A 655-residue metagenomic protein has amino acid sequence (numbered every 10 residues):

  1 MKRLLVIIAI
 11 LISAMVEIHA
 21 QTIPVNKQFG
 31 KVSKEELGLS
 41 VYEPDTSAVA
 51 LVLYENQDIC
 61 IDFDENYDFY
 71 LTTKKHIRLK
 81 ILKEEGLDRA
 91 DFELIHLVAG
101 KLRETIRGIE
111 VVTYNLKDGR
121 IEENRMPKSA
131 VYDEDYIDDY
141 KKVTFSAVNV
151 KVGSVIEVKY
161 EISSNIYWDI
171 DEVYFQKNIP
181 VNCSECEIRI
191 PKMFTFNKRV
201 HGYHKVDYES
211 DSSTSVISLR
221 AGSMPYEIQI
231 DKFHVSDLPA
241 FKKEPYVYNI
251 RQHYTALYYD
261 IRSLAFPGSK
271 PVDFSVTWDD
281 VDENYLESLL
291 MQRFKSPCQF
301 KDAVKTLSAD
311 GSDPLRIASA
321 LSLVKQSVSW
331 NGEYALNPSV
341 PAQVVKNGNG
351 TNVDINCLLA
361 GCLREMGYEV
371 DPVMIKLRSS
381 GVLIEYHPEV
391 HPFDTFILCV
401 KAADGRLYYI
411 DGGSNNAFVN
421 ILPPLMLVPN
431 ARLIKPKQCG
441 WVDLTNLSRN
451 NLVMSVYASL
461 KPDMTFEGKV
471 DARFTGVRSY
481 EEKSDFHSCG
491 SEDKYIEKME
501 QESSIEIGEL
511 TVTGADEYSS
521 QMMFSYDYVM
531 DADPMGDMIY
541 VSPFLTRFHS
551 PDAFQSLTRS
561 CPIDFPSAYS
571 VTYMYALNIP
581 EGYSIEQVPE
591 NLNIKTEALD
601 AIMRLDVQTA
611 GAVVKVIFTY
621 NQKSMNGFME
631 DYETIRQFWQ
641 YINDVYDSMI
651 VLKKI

Functional and structural regions predicted by a protein language model:
M1-P24: Bacterial Sec-dependent N-terminal signal peptides
I8, L321-S322, N356-G361: Contiguous, well-ordered alpha-helical segments that form the cores/surfaces of helical PPI scaffolds
Q21-E283, S339, C357-A360, R364 (+5 more regions): Beta-strand-rich, non-transmembrane domain signature
Y67-D68, P271, F294, D310-I317 (+2 more regions): Generic detection of long, well-ordered alpha-helical segments
V152, D313-R316, I355: Hydrophobic (often cysteine-bearing) scaffold residues that line and stabilize catalytic clefts of nucleotide/cofactor
W278-N347: Secondary-structure boundary elements
I496-I655: A carboxyl-terminal module marker
